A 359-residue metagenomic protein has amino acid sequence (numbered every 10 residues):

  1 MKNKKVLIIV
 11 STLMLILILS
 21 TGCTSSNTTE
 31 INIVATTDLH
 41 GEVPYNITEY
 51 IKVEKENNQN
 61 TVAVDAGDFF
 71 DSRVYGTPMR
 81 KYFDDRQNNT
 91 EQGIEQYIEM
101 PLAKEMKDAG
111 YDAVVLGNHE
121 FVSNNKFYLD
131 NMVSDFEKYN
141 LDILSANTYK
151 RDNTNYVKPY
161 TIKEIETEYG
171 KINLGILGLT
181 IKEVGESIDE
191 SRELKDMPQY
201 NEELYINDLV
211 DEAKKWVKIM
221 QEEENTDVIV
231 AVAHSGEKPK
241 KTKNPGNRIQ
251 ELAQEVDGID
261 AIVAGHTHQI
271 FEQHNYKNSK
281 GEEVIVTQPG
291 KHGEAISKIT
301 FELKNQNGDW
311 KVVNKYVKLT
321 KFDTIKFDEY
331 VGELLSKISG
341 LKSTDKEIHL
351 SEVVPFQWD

Functional and structural regions predicted by a protein language model:
K2-N3, S11-T12, C23-N27, I31 (+3 more regions): Non-catalytic terminal accessory segments
T24-T324: Acidic, metal/ion-coordinating pockets
